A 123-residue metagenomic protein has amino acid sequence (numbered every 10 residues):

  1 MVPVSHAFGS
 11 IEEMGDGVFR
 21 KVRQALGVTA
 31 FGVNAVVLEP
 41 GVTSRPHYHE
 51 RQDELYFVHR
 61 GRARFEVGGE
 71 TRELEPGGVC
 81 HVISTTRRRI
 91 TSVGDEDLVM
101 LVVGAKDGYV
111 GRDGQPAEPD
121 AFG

Functional and structural regions predicted by a protein language model:
M1-F31, G111-G123: A short, N-terminal "cap"/entry segment at the start of jelly-roll beta-barrel domains of the cupin/DSBH fold
F19-K21, N34-H49: Conserved short histidine dyad/triad with adjacent acidic residue
N34, E54-F57, V99: Residue-level recognition of specific faces of alpha-helices
R51-D53, V58-A63: Glycine- and acidic-residue-biased ligand/ion/polar-headgroup-sensing regions
R64, S84-V110: Ligand-binding loop in jelly-roll beta-barrel domains
G69-T85: Short acidic-glycine-tyrosine-enriched beta hairpin
